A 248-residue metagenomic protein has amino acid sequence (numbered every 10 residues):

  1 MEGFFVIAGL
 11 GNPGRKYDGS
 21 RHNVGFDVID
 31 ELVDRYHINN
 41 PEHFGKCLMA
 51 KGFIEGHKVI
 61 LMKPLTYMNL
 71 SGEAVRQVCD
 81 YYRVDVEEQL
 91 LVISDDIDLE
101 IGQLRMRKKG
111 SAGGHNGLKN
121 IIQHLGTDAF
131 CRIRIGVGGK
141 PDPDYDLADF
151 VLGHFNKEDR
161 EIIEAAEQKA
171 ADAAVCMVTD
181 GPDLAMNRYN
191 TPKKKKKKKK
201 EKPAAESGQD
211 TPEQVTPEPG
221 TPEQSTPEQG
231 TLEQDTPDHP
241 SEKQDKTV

Functional and structural regions predicted by a protein language model:
E2, D245-V248: Non-catalytic terminal and connector segments of soluble metabolic enzymes
E2-K109, K119-R134, K140-D146, E161-Q168 (+4 more regions): Nucleotide and nucleotide-moiety/phosphate-recognizing core
A112: Conserved TIR/SEFIR loop-to-helix hotspot centered on a Trp-containing motif with a nearby acidic residue
D144-F155: The feature captures the short pre-catalytic strand/loop hairpin that immediately precedes and shapes the active-site
Q209, Q214, P219, Q224 (+3 more regions): Intrinsically disordered, low-complexity repeat/linker tracts enriched for polar/charged residues
